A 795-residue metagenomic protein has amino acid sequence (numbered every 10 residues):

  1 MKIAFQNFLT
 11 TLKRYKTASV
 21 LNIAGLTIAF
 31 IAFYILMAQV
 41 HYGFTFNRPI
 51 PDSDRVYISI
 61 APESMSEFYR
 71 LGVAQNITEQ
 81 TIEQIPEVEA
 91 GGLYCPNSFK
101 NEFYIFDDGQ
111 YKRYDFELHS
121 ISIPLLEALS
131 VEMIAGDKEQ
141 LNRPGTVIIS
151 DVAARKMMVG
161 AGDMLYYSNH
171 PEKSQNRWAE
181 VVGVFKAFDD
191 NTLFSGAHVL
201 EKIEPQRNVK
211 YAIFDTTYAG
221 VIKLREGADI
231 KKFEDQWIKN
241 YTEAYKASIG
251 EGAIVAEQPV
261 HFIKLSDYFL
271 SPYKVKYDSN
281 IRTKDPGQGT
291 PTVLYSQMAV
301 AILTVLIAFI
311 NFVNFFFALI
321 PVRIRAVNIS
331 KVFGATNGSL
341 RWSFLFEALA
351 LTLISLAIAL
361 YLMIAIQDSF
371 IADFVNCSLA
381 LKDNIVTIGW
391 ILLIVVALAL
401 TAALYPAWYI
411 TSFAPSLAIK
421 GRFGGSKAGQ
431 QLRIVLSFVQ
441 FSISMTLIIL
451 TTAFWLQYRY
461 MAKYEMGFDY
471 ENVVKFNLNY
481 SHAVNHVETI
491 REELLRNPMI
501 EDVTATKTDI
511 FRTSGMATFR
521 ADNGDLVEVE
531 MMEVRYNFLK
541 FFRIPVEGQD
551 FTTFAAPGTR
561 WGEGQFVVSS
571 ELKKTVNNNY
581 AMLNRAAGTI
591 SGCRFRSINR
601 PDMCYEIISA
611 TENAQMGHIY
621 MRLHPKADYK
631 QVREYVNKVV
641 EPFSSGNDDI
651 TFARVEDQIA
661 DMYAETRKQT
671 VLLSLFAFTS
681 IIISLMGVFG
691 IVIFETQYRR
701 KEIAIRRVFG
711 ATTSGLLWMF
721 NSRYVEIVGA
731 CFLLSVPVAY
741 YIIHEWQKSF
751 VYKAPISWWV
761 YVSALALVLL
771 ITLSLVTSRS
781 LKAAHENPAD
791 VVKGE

Functional and structural regions predicted by a protein language model:
M1-F5, T10, R14-Y15, I50 (+8 more regions): Membrane-helix entry/capping segments
F5-T17, L21, G25, A308-L351 (+3 more regions): Intracellular coupling helices
L12, N22, G43, S59 (+27 more regions): Generic structural signal for small/hydrophobic residues in well-ordered secondary structure, especially within
R14-Y42, G289-R325, T352-L353, L432-Q457 (+3 more regions): Hydrophobic alpha-helical transmembrane segments of multi-pass inner-membrane transport and secretion
S19-L21, I28-Y57, I366-V375, I443-N472 (+1 more regions): Alpha-helical transmembrane segments
I31, I35, H261, A348-P415 (+2 more regions): Small-residue-rich transmembrane alpha-helices
L36-Y104, K112, N208, D215-I222 (+5 more regions): Membrane-proximal extracellular/periplasmic loop immediately following the first transmembrane helix
S122-A135, I149-G289, T489-E492, R496-M662: Mid-to-C-terminal secondary-structure elements that act as membrane-proximal/extracytoplasmic interface segments
